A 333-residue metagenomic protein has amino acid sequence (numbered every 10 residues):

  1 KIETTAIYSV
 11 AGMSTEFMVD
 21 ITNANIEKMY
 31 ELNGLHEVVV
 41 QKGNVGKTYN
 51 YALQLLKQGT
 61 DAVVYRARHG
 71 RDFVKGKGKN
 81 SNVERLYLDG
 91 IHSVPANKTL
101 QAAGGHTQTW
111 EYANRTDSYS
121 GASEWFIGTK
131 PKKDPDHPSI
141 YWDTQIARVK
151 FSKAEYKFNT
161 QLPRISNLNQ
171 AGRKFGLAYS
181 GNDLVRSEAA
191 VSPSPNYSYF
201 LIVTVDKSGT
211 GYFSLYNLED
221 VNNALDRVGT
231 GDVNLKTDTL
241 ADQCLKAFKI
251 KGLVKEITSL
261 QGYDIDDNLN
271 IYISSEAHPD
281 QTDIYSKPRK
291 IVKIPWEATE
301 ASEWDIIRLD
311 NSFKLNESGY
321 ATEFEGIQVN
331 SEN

Functional and structural regions predicted by a protein language model:
I2-H36, Q41-Q101, K153-E155, D283-P288 (+1 more regions): Beta-propeller domains
T15-G34, H92-L100, A171-Y179, Q243-L253 (+1 more regions): A short beta-strand motif characteristic of beta-propeller blades
K28-T48, A102-S123, L177-Y199, E256-N268 (+1 more regions): Structural signature of eukaryotic scaffold interfaces centered on beta-propeller domains
L55-D61, D72-F73, P131-H137, D206-T210 (+1 more regions): Short glycine/acidic-enriched loop and turn motifs that connect beta-strands
A67-N82, A147-L162, F213-D238, I294-W304: Short loop/turn segments immediately following beta-strands, especially the blade-tip and inter-blade linker loops
G176-K251: Hydrophobic, aromatic-enriched interface-forming segments
I250-I307: Loop/turn-rich, solvent-exposed surfaces of beta-rich toroidal or solenoidal domains
E300-S331: Conserved blade-ending motifs and adjacent loop-strand segments that build the rim/top face of beta-propeller domains
